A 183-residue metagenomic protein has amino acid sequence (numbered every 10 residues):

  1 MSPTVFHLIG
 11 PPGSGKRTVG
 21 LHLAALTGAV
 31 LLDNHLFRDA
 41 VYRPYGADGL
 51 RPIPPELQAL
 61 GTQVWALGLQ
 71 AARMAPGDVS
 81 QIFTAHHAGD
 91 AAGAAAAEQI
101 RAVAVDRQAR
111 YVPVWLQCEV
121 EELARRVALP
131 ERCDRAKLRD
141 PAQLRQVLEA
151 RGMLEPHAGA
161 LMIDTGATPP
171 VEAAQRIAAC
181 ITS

Functional and structural regions predicted by a protein language model:
L8: Hydrophobic anchor at the beta1->P-loop junction of P-loop NTPases
P11: P-loop (Walker A) phosphate-binding loop of NTP-binding proteins
G15: Conserved glycine(s) of the Walker
T18: Conserved Walker
L21-Q70: Conserved substrate/cofactor phosphate-moiety recognition/catalytic segment in nucleotide-dependent phosphotransferases
L60-W115: Glycine-rich phosphate-binding loop used to anchor ATP phosphates in small-molecule kinases, encompassing both
V105-A128, I163: Conserved phosphate-donor/acceptor-positioning beta-strand/loop module used by diverse small-molecule
R125, L129-R176: Small-molecule kinase domains that catalyze NTP-dependent phosphoryl transfer to phosphate-bearing small molecules
